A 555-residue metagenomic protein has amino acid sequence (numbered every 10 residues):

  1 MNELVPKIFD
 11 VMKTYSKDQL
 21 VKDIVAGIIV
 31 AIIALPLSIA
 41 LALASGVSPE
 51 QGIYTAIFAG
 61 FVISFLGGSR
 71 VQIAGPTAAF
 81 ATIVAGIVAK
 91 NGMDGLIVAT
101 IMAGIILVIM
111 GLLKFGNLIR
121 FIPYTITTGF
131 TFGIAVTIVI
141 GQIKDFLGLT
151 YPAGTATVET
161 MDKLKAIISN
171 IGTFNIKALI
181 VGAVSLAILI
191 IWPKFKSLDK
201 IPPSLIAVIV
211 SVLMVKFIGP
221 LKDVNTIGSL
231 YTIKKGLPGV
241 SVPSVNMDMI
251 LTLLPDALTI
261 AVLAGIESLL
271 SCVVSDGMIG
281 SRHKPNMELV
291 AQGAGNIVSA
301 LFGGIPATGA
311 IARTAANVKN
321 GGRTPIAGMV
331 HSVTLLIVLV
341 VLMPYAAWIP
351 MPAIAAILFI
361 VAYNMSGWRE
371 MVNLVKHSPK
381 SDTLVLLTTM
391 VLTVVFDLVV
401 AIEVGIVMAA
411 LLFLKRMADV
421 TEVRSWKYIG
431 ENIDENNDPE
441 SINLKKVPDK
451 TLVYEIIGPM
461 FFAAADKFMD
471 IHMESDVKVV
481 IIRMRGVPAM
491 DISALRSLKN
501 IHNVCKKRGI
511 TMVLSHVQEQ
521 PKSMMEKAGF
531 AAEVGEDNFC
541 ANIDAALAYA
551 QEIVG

Functional and structural regions predicted by a protein language model:
M1-G430, G529: Transmembrane helical cores of multi-pass ion-transport proteins
A26, L186, I190, D466 (+3 more regions): Short, contiguous clusters of charged residues that form electrostatic/catalytic patches at enzyme active sites, used
A74, L514-S515, C540: Active-site-adjacent beta-strand anchor residues
N364-E533, Q551-V554: The feature marks cytosolic C-terminal regulatory regions of anion transporters and related permeases
E533-Y549: Short acidic-hydrophobic, aromatic-tinged amphipathic segments that line or gate anion-handling sites
